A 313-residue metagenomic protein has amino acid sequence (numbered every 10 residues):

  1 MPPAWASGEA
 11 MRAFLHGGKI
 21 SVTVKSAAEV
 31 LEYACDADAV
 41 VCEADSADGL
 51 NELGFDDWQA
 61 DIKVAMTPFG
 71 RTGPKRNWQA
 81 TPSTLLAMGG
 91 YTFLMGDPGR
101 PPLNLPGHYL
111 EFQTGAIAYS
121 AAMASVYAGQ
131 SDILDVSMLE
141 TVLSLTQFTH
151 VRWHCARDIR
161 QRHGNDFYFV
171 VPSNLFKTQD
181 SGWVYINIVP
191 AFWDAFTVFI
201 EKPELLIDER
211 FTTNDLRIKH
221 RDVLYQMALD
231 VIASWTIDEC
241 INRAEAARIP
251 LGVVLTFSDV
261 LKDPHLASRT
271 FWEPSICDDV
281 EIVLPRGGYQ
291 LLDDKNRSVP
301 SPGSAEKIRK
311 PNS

Functional and structural regions predicted by a protein language model:
M1-A128, S304-S313: N-terminal helix-loop segment corresponding to the beta1-alpha1 unit of nucleotide/adenylate-binding folds
P68-G70, M138-S144, G182, I188-F192 (+1 more regions): Glycine-rich beta-alpha junction loops
P102-F112, H163-F167, V171-S173, W183-V184 (+1 more regions): A short glycine-threonine-serine/GTX helix/turn-capping micro-motif
P106, F271-S313: Flexible, small-/acidic-enriched active-site or ligand-binding loops
A124-H163: Substrate-binding/catalytic subdomain of NAD(P)-dependent oxidoreductase enzymes
P172-A247, L251: Aromatic-enriched alpha-helical interface/lid elements that frame and gate functional surfaces
E245-L266: Conserved PLP cofactor-binding pocket of PLP-dependent enzymes
